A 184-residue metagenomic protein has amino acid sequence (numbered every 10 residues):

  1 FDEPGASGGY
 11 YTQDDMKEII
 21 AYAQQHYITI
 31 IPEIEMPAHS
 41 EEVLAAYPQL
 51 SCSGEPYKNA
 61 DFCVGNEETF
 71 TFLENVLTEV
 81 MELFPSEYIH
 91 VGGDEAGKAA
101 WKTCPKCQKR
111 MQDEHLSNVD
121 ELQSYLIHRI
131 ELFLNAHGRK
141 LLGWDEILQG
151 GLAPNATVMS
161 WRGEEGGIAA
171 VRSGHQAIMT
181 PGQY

Functional and structural regions predicted by a protein language model:
F1-R139: Substrate-binding cleft of carbohydrate-active enzyme catalytic domains
D94, C107-Y184: Catalytic-core regions of glycoside hydrolase
